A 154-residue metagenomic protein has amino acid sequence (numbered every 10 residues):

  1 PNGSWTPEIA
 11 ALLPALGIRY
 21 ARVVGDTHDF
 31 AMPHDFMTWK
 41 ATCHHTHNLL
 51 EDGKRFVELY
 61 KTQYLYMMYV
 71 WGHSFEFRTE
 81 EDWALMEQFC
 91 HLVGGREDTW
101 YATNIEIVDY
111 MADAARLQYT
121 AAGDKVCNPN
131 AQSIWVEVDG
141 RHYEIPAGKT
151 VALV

Functional and structural regions predicted by a protein language model:
P1-G3, G72-F75, N104-I105: Short, well-ordered beta-to-alpha junction loops that form the rim of enzyme active sites and present histidine/acidic
P1-G53, E80-L85, G94-G95: Catalytic domains of cell-wall/extracellular-matrix polysaccharide-remodeling enzymes, centered on de-N-acetylation
R19-V23, T38, M68-W71, W100-T103: Structural recognition of the beta-strand scaffold that forms the well-ordered cores of secreted hydrolase catalytic
F56-L59: Short, surface-exposed beta-strand/loop micro-motifs that present aromatic residues
Q63-M67, E97: A general structural motif
E76-D113: Catalytic cores of secreted or luminal carbohydrate-active enzymes
N104-V154: C-terminal beta-sandwich/jelly-roll accessory domains of carbohydrate-active enzymes
